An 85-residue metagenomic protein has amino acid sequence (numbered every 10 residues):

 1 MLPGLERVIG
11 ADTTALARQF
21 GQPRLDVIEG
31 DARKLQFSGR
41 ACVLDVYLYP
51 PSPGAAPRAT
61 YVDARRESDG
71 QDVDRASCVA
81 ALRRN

Functional and structural regions predicted by a protein language model:
M1-N85: Residues within mature, well-folded domains
